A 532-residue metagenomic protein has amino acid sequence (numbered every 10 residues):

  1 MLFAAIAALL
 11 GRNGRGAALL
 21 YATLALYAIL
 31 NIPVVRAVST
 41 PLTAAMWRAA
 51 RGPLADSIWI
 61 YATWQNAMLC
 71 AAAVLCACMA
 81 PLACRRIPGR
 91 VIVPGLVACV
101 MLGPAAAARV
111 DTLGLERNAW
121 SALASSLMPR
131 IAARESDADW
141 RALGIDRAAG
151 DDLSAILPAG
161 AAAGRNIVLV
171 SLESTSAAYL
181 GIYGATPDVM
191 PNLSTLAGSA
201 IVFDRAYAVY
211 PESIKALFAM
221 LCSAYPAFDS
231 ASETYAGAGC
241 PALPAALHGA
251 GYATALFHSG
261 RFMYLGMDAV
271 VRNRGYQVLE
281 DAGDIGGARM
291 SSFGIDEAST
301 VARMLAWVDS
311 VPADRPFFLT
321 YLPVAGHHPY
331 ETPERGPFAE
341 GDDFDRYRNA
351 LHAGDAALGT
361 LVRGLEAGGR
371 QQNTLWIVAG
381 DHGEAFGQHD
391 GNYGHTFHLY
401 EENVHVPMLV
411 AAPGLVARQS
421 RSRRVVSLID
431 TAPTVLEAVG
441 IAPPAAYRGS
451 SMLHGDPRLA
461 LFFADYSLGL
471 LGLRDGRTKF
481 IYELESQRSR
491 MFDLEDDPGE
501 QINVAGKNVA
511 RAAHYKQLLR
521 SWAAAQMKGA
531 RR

Functional and structural regions predicted by a protein language model:
M1-S126: Transmembrane and membrane-interface helices of multi-pass, inner-membrane envelope-modifying transferases
P53-I58, A106-S126, R130, M452 (+1 more regions): C-terminal accessory region downstream of the catalytic core in glycan-modifying enzymes
A98-L169, S174-G341, N349, G364: Active-site-proximal alpha/beta segments of enzymes that process anionic O-linked groups
A231-T234, S291-S292, R348, Y393-H395 (+3 more regions): Active-site rim elements
A245-A253, A412-H454, D496: Non-catalytic, well-ordered alpha-helical segments in soluble enzyme domains
R370-V416: Histidine-centered active-site microenvironments of extracellular/periplasmic hydrolases and transferases
L436-L494: C-terminal cap/loop subdomain of S1 sulfatases and analogous C-terminal strand-loop tails that border
